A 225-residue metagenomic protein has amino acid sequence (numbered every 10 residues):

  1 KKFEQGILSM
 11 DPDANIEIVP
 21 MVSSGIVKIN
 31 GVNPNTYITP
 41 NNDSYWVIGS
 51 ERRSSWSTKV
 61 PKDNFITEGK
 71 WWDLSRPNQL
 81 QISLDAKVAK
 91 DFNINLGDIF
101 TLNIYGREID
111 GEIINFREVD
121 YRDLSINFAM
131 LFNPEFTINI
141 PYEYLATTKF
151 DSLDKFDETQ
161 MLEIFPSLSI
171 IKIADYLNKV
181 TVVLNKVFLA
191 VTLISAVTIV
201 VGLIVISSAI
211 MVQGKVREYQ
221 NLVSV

Functional and structural regions predicted by a protein language model:
K1-V225: Alpha-helical transmembrane segments of bacterial inner-membrane membrane proteins
